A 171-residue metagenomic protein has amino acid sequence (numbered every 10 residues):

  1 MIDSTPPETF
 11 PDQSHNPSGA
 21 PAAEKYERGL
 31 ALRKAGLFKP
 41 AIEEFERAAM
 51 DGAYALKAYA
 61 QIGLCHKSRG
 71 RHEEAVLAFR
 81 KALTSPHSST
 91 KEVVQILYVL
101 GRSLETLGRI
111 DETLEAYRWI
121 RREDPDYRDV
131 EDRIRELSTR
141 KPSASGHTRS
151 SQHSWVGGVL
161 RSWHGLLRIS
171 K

Functional and structural regions predicted by a protein language model:
S18-M50: Alpha-helical segment of the N-proximal tetratricopeptide repeat
